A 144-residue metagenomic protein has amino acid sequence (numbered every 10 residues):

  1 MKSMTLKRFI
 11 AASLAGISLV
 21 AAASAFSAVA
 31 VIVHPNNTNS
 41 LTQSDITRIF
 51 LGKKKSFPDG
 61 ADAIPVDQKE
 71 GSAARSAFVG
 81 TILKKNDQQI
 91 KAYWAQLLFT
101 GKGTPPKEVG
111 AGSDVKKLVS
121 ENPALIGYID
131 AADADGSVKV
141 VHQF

Functional and structural regions predicted by a protein language model:
M1-K2, K69: A general, composition-driven signal for non-globular sequence regions
K2-S13, I17: Bacterial N-terminal signal peptides that target proteins for export
S18-A23: N-terminal signal peptide c-region/cleavage motif recognized by signal peptidases
F26-F144: Exported/periplasmic ABC-transporter solute-binding proteins
